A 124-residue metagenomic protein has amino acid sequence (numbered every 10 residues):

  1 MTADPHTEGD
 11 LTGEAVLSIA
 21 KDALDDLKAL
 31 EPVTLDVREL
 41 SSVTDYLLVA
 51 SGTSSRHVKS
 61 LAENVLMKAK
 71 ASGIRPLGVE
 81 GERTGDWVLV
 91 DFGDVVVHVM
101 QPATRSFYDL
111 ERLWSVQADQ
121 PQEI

Functional and structural regions predicted by a protein language model:
M1-V43, S55-V88, M100-T104, L113-I124: Polybasic/polar functional segments that serve as interface/processing modules
V90-F92: Active-site beta-strand termini and strand-to-loop segments that position acidic
S106-Y108: Switch/connector loops and helix/strand junctions flanking conserved nucleotide-binding motifs in nucleotide-processing
